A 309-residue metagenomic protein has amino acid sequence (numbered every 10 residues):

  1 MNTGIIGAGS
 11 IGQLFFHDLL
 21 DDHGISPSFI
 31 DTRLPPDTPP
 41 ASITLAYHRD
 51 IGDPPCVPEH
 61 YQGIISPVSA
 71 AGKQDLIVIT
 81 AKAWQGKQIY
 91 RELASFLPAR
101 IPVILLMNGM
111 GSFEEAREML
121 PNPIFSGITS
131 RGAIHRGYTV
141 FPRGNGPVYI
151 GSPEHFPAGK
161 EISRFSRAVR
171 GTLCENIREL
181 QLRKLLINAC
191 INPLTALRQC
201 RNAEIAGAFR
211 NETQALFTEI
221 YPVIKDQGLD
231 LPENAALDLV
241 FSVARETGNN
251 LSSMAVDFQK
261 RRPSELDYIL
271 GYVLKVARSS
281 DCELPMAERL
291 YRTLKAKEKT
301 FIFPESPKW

Functional and structural regions predicted by a protein language model:
M1-E59: NAD(P)+-binding Rossmann beta1-loop-alpha1 motif at the extreme N-terminus of oxidoreductases
T3, I25-S28, V103, P123-I124 (+1 more regions): Hydrophobic anchor at the start of a short beta-strand that flanks the dinucleotide cofactor-binding loop
L19-L20, A116, N188: Aromatic pocket-lining residues of Rossmann-like dinucleotide-binding sites
A46-T139: Rossmann-like NAD(P)(H) cofactor-binding subdomain of soluble oxidoreductases
L106-K184: Rossmann-fold dinucleotide-binding core
T139-V148, A196-I205, N250-K260: Helix-loop-beta segment of a Rossmann-like dinucleotide-binding subdomain
R178-Y221, N249: Active-site-proximal catalytic alpha-helix in oxidoreductases
Q214, T218-W309: NAD(P)-dependent Rossmann-like dehydrogenase/reductase catalytic/cofactor-binding core
